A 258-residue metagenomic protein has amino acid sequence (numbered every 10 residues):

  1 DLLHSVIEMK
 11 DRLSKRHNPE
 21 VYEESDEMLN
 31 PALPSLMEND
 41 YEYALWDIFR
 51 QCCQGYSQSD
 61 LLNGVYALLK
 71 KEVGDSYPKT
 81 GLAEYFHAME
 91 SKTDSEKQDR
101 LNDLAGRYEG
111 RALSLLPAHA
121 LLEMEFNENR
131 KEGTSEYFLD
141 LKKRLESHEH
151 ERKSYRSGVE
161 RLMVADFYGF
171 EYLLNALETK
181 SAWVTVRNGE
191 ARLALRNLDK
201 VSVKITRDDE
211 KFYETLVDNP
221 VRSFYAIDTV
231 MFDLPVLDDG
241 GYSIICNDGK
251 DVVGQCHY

Functional and structural regions predicted by a protein language model:
D1-Y258: N-terminal, cleavable Sec-dependent signal peptides of secreted/periplasmic/extracellular proteins
